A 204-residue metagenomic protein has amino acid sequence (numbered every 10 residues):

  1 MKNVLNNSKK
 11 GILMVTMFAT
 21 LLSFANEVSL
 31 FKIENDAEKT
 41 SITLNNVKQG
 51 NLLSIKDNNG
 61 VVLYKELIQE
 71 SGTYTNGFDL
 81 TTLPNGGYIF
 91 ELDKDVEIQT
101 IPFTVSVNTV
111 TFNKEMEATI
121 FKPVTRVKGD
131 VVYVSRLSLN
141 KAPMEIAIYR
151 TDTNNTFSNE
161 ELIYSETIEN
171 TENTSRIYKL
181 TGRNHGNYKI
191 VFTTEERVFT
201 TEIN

Functional and structural regions predicted by a protein language model:
M1-L30: Bacterial Sec-dependent N-terminal signal peptides
E34-E66: N-terminal targeting signals for Sec/Tat export/insertion, comprising classic cleavable signal peptides
A37-G50, K128-A142: Glycine-centered coil/turn sites that cap beta-strands in beta-rich domains
N51-I55, Y88-F90, M144-T151, N187-V191: Short, structured motif recognition centered on aromatic/hydrophobic residues
E66, E97-S106, R197-N204: Edge beta-strands of extracellular beta-sandwich domains
E66, Y164-T167: Short hydrophobic alpha-helix segments
G72-E91, E169-V191: Short, surface-exposed loop/turn motifs with a glycine/proline- and acidic-biased composition
L83-G87, E91-S138: Surface-exposed beta-loop interaction hotspot
